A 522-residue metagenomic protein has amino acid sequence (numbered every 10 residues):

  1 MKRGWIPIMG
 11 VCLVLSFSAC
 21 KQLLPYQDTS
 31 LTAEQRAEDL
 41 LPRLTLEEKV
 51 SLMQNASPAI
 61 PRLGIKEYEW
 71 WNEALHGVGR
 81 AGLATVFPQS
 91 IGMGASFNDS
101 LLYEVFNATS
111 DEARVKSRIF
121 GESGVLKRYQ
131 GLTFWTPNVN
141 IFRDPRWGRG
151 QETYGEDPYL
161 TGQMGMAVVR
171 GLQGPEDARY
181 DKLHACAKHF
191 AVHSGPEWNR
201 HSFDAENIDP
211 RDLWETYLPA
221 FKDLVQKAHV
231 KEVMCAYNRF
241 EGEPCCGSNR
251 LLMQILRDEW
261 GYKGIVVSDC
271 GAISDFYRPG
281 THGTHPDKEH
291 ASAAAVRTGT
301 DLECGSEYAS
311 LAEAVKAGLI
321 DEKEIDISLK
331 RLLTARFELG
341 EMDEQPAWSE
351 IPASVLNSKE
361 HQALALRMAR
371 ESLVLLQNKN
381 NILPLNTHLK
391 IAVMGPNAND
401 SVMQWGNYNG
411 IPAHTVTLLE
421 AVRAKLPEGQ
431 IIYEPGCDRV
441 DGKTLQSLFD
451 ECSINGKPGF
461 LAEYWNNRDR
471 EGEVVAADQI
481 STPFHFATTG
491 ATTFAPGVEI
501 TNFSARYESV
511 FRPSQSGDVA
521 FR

Functional and structural regions predicted by a protein language model:
M1-L24: Bacterial Sec-dependent N-terminal signal peptides
A19-Q515: Glycoside hydrolase catalytic-domain context in secreted enzymes
D518: Exposed beta-strand and adjacent loop surfaces of beta-rich binding modules that mediate intermolecular recognition
